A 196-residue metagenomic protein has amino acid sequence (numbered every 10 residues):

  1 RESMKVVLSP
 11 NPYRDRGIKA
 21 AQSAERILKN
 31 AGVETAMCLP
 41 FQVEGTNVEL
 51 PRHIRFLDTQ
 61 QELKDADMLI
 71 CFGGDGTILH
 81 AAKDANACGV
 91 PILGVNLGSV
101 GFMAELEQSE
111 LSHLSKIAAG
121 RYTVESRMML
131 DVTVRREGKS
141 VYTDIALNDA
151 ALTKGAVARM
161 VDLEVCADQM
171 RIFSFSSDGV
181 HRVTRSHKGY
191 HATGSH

Functional and structural regions predicted by a protein language model:
R1-S3: Short, Lys/Arg-enriched N-terminal segments with co-localized hydrophobic residues within the first ~10-30 amino acids
Y13-R16, F41-V43, R55-V141: Small-residue-rich beta-alpha loop regions that form the catalytic core of phosphotransfer and lipid-active enzymes
S23-V33: A short, Lys/Arg-enriched amphipathic alpha-helix followed by its capping loop at the start of a domain
V33-F41: Short internal beta-strands
L69-T77, G179-R182, H187-G189, T193-G194: Glycine-rich phosphate-binding loop
F102-S177, R185-G189: Catalytic core of DAGKc-family lipid kinases
